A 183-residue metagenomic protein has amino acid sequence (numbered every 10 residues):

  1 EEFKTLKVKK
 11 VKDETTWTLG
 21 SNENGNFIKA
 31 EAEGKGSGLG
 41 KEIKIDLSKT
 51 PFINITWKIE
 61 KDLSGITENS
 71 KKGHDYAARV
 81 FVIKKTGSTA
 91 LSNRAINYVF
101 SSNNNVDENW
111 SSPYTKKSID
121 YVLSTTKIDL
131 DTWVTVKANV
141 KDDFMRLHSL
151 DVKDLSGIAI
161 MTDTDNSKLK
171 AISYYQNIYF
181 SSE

Functional and structural regions predicted by a protein language model:
E1-V11: Extracellular carbohydrate-recognition regions
T15-G38: Short carbohydrate-recognition loop motifs
E42-I53, K127-L130, D151: Extracellular/lumenal carbohydrate-interaction signature centered on repeated Trp-anchored short motifs
T50-K61, S156-T162: A short beta-strand element within beta-rich, extracytoplasmic domains of secreted/secretory-pathway proteins
T56-D62, K85-G87, K141: Solvent-exposed strand-to-loop "edge" motifs in beta-rich extracellular domains
G73-S118: Extracellular/luminal beta-rich ligand-recognition and adhesion surfaces characterized by aromatic-Gly/Pro-enriched
D75-V80, K116-T126, L130-K170: Extracellular beta-strand ligand-recognition surfaces/modules
I158, Q176-F180: Extracellular beta-strand elements of beta-rich domains used for carbohydrate recognition/degradation or cell-matrix
